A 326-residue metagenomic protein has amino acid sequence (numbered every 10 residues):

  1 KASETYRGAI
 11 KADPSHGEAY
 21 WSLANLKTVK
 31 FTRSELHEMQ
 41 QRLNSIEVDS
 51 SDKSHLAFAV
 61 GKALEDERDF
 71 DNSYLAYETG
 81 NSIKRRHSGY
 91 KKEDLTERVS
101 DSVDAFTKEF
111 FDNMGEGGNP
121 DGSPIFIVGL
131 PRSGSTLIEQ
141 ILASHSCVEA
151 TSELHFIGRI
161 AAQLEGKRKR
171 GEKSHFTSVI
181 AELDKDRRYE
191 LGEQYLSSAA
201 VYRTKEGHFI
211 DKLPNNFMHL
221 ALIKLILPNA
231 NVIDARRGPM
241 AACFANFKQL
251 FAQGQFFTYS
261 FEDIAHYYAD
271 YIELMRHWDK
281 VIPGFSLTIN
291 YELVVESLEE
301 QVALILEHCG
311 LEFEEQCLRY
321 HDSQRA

Functional and structural regions predicted by a protein language model:
K1-R203: Alpha-helical solenoid repeat scaffolds of the TPR/TPR-like class and their adjacent stem/linker regions that mediate
G8-I10, T151, F156-K185, Y202-A326: PAPS-dependent sulfotransferase catalytic domain
